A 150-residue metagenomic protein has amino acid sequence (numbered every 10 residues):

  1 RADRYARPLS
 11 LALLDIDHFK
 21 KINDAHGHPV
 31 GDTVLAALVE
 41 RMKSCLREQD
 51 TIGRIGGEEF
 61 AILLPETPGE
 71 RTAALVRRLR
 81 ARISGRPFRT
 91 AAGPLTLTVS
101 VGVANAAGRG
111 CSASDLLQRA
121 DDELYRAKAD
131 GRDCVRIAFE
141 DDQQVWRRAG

Functional and structural regions predicted by a protein language model:
R1-P8, H18-E66, E70, A74 (+1 more regions): Cytosolic catalytic cores of cyclic-nucleotide second-messenger enzymes
D3, N23, R80-S84, D121-L124 (+1 more regions): Protein kinase-like catalytic domain
S10, S100: Cell-envelope/extracellular polymer assembly enzymes that use nucleotide-activated donors
A12-D15, G57, A120: Conserved metal-coordinating catalytic motifs of nucleotidyl cyclase and c-di-GMP turnover enzymes
D24, L64-P68, S84, A106-A107 (+1 more regions): Residue-level recognition of strand-loop junctions within catalytic nucleotide-signaling folds
S44-Q49, A81-G93, L124-R126: Short catalytic/binding micro-motifs of nucleotide second-messenger systems
R54, T72, I83-V99: Catalytic core regions of nucleotide second-messenger enzymes
E70-A74, A106-D122, R126-G150: Catalytic cores and conserved motifs of cyclic dinucleotide signaling enzymes
